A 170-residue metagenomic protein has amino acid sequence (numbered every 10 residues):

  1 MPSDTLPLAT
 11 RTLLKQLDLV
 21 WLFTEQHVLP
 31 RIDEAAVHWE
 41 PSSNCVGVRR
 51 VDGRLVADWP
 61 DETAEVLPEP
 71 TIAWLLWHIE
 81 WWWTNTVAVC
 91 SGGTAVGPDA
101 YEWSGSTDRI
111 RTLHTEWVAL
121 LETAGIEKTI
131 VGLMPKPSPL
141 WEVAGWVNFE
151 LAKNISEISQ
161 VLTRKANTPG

Functional and structural regions predicted by a protein language model:
M1-P30, E34-W103, G132-G170: Short, contiguous alpha-helical
F23, H27, L113-E116, L120: Solvent-exposed, charged/polar functional surfaces in cytosolic regulatory/catalytic domains
W81-N85, T115-E127: Glycine-rich, acidic and aromatic/proline-enriched surface loops and short helix-turn segments that act as binding
S104-T112: A short, structured beta-strand-centered segment in the mid-to-C-terminal lobe of catalytic cores from group-transfer
